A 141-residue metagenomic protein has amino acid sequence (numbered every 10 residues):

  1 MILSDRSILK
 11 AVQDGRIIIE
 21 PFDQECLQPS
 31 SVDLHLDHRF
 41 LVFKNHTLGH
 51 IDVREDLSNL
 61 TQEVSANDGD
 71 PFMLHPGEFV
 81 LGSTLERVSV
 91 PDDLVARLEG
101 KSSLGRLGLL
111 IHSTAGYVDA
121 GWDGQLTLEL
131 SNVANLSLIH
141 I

Functional and structural regions predicted by a protein language model:
M1-I139: DUTPase catalytic domain/fold
